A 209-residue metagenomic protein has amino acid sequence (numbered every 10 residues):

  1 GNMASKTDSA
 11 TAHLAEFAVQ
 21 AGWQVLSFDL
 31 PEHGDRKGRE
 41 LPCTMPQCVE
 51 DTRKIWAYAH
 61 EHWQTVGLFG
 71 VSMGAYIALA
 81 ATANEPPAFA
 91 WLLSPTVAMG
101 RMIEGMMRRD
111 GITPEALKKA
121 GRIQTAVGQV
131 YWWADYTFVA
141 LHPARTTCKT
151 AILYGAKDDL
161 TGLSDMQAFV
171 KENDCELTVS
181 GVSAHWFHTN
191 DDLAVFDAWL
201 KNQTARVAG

Functional and structural regions predicted by a protein language model:
M3, L30-D35, V97, A184-H185: Alpha/beta-hydrolase active-site loop signature
M3-A15, S164: The serine-hydrolase catalytic nucleophile loop
A15-K37: Conserved alpha/beta-hydrolase
A18, A81-T82: Aromatic pocket-lining residues of Rossmann-like dinucleotide-binding sites
H33-H62: Catalytic nucleophile-loop/oxyanion-hole region of alpha/beta-hydrolase and closely related hydrolase-like folds
L68-G70, L93: Short beta-strand immediately N-terminal to the catalytic nucleophile in serine-hydrolase-like folds
G70-A78: Gly/Ala-rich beta-loop-alpha elbow adjacent to hydrolase catalytic centers
E85-A168, E172-V179, S183-G209: The alpha/beta-hydrolase serine catalytic core
